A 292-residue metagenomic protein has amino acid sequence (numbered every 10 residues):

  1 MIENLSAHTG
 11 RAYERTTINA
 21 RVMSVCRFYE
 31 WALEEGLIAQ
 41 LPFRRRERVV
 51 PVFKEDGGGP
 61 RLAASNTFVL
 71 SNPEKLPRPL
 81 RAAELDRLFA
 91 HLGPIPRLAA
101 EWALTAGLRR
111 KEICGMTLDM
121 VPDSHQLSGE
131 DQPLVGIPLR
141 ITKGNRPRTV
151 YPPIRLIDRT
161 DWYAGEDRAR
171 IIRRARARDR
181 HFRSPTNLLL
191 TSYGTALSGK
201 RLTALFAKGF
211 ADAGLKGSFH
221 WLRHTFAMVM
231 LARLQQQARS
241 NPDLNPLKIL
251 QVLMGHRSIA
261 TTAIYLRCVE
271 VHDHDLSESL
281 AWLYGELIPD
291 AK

Functional and structural regions predicted by a protein language model:
M1-G58, R87: N-terminal core-binding DNA-recognition domain of tyrosine recombinases/integrases
E34-A39, A103-E130: Short, charged phosphate-coordinating catalytic segments
I38-A83, K143, S192: Flexible interdomain linker/hinge and immediately adjacent N-terminus of the catalytic tyrosine-recombinase domain
R78-R110, P246: Basic, Lys/Arg- and aromatic-enriched nucleic-acid-binding interface segment
G115-T160, A169, A177: Conserved tyrosine-mediated DNA breakage-rejoining catalytic core shared by Y-recombinases
V121-D123, L215, A238-L266, V271 (+3 more regions): Short, polar N-cap/turn motifs at the start of nucleic acid-interacting alpha helices
P153-K216, M230-R233: Active-site/catalytic core of tyrosine-dependent DNA strand-transfer enzymes
T203-V252: Short, basic (Lys/Arg/His-rich) helix/loop patches that form interaction surfaces in the mid-to-C-terminal regions
